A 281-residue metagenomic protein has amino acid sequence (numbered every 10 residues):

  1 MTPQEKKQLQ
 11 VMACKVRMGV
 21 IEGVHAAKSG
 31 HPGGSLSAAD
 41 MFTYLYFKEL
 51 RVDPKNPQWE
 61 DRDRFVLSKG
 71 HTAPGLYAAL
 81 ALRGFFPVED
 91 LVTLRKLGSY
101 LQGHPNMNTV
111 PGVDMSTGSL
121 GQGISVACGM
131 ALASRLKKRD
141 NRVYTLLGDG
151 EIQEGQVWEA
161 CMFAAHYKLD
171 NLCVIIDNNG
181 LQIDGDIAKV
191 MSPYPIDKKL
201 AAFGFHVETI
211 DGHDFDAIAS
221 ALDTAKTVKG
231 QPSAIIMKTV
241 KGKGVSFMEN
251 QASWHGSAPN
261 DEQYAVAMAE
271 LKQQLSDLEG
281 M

Functional and structural regions predicted by a protein language model:
M1-V16: N-terminal hydrophobic or amphipathic helices/low-complexity stretches enriched in small/hydrophobic/Pro/Gly
M12-S29, D177-N179: N-terminal capping segment at the start of a domain
V20-V24, S35-H166: Cofactor-binding active-site loop characterized by glycine-rich and histidine/acidic residues
H71-T72, L76, N179-G180, D214 (+1 more regions): Glycine-rich beta-alpha junction loops
Y77-A78, N106, Q156-W158, D184-A188 (+1 more regions): Short acidic, glycine/serine/threonine-rich loops at helix termini
R83, V190, E249-S253: Short secondary-structure boundary/capping segments
G112, S116-S119, I124-T227: Thiamine diphosphate
F205, F215-M281: Glycine/aspartate-rich loop-and-adjacent alpha/beta segment that forms the canonical ThDP
